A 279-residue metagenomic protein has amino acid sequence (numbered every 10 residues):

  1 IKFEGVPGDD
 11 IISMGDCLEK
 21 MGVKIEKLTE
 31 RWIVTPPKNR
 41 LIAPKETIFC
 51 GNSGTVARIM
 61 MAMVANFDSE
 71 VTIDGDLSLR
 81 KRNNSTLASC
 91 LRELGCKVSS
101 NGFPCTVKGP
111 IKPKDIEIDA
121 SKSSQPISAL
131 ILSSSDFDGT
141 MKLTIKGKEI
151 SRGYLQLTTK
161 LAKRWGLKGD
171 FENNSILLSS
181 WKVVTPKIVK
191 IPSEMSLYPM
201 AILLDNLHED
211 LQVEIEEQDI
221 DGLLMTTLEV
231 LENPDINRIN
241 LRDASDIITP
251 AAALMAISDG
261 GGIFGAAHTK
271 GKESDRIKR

Functional and structural regions predicted by a protein language model:
I1-R279: Short, structured segments at the rim of ligand-binding sites
